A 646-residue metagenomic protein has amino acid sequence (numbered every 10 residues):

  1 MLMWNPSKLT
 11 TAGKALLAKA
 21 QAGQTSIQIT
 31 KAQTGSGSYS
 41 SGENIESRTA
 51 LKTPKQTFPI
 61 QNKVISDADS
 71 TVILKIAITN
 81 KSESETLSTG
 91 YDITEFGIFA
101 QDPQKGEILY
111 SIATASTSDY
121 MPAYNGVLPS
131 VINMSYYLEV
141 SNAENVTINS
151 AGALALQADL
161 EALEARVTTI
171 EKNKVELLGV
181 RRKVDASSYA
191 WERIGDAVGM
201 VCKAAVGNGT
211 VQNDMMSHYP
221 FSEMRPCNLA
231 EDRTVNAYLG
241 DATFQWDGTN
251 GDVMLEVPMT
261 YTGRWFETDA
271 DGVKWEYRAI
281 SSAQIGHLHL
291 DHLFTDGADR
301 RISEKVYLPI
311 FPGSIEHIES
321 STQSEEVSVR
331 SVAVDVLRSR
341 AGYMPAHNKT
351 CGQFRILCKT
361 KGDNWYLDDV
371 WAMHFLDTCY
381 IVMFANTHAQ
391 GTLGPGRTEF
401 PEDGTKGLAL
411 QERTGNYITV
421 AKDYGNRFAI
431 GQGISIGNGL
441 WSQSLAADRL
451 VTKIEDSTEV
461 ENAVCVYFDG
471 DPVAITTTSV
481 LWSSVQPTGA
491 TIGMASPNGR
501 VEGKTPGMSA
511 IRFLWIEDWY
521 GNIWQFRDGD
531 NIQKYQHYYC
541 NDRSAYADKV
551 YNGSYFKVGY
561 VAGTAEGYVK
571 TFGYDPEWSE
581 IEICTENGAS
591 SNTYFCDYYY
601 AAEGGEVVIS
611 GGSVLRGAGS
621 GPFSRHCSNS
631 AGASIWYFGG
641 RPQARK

Functional and structural regions predicted by a protein language model:
M1-S150: N-terminal assembly/attachment segments of tailed bacteriophage virion structural proteins
S38-Y39, P103-K105, T260-T262, G313-S314 (+7 more regions): Acidic glycine-/aspartate-rich tracts in secreted/extracellular proteins
E85-A162, T260-D269, V273-I302, F311-T322 (+1 more regions): Beta-strand-rich solenoidal segments
A158-K172: Extended alpha-helical stalk/coiled-coil segments
E171-E256, T262-R264, W365, V473-I475: GGW-centered surface loops in extracellular recognition modules
G248-G251, S282-S444, D448, I454-W519: Short aromatic-cysteine micro-motif
W371-H374, T378, G396, N522-I532 (+1 more regions): C-terminal, surface-exposed recognition/capping segments
Q533-S544: A short, polar/charged loop-to-alpha-helix boundary motif
